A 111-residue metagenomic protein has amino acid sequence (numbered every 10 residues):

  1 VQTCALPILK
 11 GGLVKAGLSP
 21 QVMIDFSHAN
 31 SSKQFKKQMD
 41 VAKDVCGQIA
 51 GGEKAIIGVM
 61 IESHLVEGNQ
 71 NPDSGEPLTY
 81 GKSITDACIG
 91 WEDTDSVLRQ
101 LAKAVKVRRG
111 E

Functional and structural regions predicted by a protein language model:
Q2-L6: Short, small-residue-biased leader/transition segments that mark boundaries at the very start of proteins
P7-G12, D40-G51: A short, acidic, amphipathic alpha-helical segment used as a generic capping/interface helix at domain edges
L9-M23: A contiguous, surface-oriented mixed alpha/beta subdomain in the mid-to-C-terminal portion of proteins that forms
Q21-M23, I56-M60: Structural preference for beta-strand elements that scaffold enzyme active sites
I24, G90: Conserved, mostly hydrophobic/aromatic
S27-S31, V59-V66: Active-site beta-loop-alpha junctions enriched in small/polar residues
S31-A42, N69-G75: Short glycine/threonine-rich loop-to-helix capping motif typified by GTGT followed within a few residues by an Asp-Pro
W91-E111: A cross-taxonomic marker for long C-terminal extensions/tails that follow the last structured domain
